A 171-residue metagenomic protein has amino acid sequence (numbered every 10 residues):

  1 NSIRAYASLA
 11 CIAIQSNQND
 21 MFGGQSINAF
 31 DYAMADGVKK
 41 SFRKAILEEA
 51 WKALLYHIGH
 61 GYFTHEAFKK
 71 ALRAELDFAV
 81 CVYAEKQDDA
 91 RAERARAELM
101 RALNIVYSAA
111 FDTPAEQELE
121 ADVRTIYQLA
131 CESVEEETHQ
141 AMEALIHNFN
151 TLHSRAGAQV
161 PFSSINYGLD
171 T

Functional and structural regions predicted by a protein language model:
N1-T171: Catalytic alpha/beta active-site cores
